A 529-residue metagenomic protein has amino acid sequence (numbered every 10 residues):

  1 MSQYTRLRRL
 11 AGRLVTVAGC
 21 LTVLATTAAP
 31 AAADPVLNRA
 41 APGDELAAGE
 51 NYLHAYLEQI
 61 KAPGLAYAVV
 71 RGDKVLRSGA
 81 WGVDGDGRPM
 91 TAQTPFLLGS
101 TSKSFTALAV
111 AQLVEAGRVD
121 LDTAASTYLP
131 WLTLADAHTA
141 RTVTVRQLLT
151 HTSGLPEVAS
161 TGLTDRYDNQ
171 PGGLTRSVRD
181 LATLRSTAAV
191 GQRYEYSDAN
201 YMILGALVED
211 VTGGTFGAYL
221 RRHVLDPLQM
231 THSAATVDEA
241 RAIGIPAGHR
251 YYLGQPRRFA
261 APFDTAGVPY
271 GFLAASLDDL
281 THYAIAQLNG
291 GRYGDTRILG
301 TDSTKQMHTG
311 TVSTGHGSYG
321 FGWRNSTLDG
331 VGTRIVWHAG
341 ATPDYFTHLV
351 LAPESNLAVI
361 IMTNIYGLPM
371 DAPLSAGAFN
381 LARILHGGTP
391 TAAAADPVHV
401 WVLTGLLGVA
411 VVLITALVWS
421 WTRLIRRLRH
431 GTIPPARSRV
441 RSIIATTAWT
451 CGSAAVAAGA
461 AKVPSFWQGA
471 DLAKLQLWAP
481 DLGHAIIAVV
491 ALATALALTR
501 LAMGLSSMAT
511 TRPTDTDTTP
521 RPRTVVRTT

Functional and structural regions predicted by a protein language model:
M1-P35: Secretory targeting and sorting signals
S2, D34-R71, P262-T529: Catalytic loop of the DD-peptidase/beta-lactamase superfamily, centered on the K-T-G motif and neighboring
A40-A47, G64, F96-S104, V119 (+9 more regions): Soluble non-cytosolic domains of exported or imported proteins
A47, G64, A92, F96-T101 (+4 more regions): Active-site helix/loop module of the DD-peptidase/beta-lactamase fold, centered on the serine-lysine SxxK catalytic
H54-P89, T164-P171: A short, well-structured edge-of-sheet supersecondary motif
V70-K74, D122-T133, D302-Q306: Acidic helix-start/capping segments at beta-turn-to-alpha-helix junctions
S78-A80, A159-L163, T236-V237, D371: Short, solvent-exposed loop/turn and secondary-structure capping segments
T94, G162-Y251, Q255-T281: Catalytic-site signature segments of enzymes, centered on catalytic residues
